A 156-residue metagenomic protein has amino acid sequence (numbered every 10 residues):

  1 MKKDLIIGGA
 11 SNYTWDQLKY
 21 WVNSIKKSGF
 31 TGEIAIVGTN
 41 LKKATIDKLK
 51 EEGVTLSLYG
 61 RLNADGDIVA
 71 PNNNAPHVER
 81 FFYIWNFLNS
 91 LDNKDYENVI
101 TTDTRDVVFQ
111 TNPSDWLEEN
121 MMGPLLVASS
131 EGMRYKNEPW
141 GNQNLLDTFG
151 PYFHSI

Functional and structural regions predicted by a protein language model:
M1-E79, Y83-D95: N-terminal anchoring/stem segment of glycosyltransferases
D4, I25-S28, E119, A128 (+2 more regions): Compositionally biased, low-complexity repeat tracts
I7-G8, T31, Y59, M122 (+3 more regions): Feature targets compositionally biased, intrinsically disordered low-complexity regions with long contiguous runs
D16, V54, Y135, N144-T148: Alpha-helical structural elements
Y20-W21, L49, P71, S114 (+2 more regions): Surface-exposed beta-strand edges and their flanking turn/coil or helix-capping segments
I34-I36, R61-D65, V127-E131, K136-N137 (+1 more regions): Short, surface-exposed, polar/charged, turn-prone segments marking secondary-structure boundaries
F81-G141: GT-A fold catalytic core of metal-dependent nucleotide-sugar glycosyltransferases, centered on the diacidic
G141-I156: Short, flexible, basic/aromatic active-site loop/helix in glycosyltransferases
